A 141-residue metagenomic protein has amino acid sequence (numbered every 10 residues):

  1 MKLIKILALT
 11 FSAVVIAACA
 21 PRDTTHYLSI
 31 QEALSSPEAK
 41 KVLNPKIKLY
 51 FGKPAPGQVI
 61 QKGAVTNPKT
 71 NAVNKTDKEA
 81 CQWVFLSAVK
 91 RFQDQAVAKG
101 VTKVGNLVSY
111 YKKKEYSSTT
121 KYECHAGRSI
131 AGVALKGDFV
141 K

Functional and structural regions predicted by a protein language model:
M1-L7: Bacterial N-terminal signal peptides that target proteins for export
V15-A18: C-terminal motif of bacterial Sec signal peptides marking the signal peptidase cleavage site
A20-R22: Bacterial signal peptide processing site
Y27-L28, A88, A131-L135: Extracellular/mature segments of secreted proteins
L28-Y50: Post-signal peptide N-terminal segment of mature Sec-exported envelope proteins
K46-V65: Extracytoplasmic/periplasm-facing segments of secreted or lipoprotein envelope proteins
Q61-S118: Short, well-ordered alpha-helical segments
N106-K141: Surface-exposed short loop/turn segments
